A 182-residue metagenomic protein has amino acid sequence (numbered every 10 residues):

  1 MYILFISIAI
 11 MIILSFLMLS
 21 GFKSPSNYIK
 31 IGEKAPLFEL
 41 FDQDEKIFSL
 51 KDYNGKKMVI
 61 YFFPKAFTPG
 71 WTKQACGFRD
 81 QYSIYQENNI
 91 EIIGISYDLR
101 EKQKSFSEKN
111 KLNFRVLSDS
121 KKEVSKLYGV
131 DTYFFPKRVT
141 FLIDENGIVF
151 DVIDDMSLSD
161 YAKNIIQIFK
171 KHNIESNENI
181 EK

Functional and structural regions predicted by a protein language model:
M1-F41, E175, K182: N-terminal targeting signals for export/organelle localization
A35-P36, K57, K137-V139: Short loop/turn microsegments at loop-to-beta-strand junctions
F38-M58: A short beta-strand-turn-helix
K51, Y128, V152-I153: Short hydrophobic alpha-helix segments
K56-M58, F63-F67, L99: Short pre-active-site segment immediately N-terminal to redox-active cysteine/selenocysteine motifs in thiol-based
F62-D80, I84: Conserved redox-active cysteine motifs that mediate thiol-disulfide chemistry, especially di-cysteine Cys-X(1-2)-Cys
E91-I93, K104-R138: Short, internal strand/loop/helix patches that form the active-site neighborhood or redox-interaction surface
K137-K182: Thiol-/selenol-based redox modules, centered on thioredoxin-like and closely related oxidoreductase domains
